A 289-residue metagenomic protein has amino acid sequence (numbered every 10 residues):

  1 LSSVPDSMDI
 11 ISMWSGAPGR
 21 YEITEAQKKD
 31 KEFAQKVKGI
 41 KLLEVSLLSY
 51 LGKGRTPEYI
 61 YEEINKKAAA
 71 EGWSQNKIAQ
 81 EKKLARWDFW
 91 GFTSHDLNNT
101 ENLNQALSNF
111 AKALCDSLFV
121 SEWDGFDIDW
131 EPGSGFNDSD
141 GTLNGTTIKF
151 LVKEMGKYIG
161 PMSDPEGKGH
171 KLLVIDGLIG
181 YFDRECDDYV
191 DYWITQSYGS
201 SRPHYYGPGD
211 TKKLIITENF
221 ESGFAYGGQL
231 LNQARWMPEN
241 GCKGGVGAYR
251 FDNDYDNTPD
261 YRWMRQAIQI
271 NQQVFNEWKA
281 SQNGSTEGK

Functional and structural regions predicted by a protein language model:
L1-G228, N240-K243, T258-P259, Q266: Chitinase-like catalytic core of GlcNAc-active glycosidases
A234-K289: C-terminal accessory extensions appended to soluble enzyme cores
